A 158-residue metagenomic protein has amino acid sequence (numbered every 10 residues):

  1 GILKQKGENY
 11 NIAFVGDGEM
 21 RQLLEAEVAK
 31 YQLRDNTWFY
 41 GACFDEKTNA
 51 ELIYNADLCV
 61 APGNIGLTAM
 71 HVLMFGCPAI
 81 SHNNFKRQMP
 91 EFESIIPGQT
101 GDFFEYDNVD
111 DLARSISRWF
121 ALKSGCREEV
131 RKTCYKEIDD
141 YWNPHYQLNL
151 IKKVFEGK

Functional and structural regions predicted by a protein language model:
G1-I12, D17, A29-Y31: Short hydrophobic signal-anchor/transmembrane segments that target glycosyltransferases and glycosylation machinery
V15, Q22-C43, K47, N55: Nucleotide-activated donor-binding/catalytic signature segment of Leloir-type glycosyltransferases, i.e., the conserved
A50, T68-C77, F92-E93: Short alpha-helical segment that forms part of, or immediately flanks, the ligand-binding pocket in carbohydrate-active
E51-N64, C77-P78: Acidic donor-binding loop of glycosyltransferase active sites
L58, G76-F85, Q99-T100: Structural loop-to-beta junction motif characteristic of Rossmann-like glycosyltransferase folds
R87-R118, G125: Change "using UDP/GDP/dTDP sugars" to "using nucleotide sugars
S124-E156: A charged, aromatic-enriched C-terminal amphipathic alpha-helix characteristic of glycosyltransferases across folds
